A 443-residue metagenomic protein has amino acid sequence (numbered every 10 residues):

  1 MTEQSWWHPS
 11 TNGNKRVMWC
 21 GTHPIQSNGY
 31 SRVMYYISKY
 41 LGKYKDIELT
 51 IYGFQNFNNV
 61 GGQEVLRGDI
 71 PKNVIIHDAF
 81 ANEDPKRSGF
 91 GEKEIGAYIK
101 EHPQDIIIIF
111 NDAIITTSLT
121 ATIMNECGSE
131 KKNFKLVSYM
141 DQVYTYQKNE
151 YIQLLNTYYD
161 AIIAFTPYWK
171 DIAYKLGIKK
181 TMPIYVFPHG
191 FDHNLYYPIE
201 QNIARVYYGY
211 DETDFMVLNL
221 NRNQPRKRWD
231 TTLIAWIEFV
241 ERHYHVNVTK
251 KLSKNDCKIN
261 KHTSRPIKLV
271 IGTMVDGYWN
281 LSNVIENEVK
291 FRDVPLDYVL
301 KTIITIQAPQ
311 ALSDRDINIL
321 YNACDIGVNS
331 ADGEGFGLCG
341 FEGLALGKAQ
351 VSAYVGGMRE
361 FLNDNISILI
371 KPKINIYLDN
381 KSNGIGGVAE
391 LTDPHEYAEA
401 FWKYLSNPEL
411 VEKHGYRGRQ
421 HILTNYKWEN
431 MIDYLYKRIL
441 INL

Functional and structural regions predicted by a protein language model:
M1-E64, H102: N-terminal subdomain of nucleotide-sugar transferases
V17-W19, D211-K227, L233-W236, L269-V270: Conserved donor-binding/catalytic core segment of Leloir-type glycosyltransferases
Y168, G190: Carbohydrate-associated surface elements
Y196-Y210, H245, I285: A short helix/loop element that forms part of the nucleotide-sugar donor recognition site in Leloir-type
T263, S282-I319: Nucleotide-activated donor-binding/catalytic signature segment of Leloir-type glycosyltransferases, i.e., the conserved
D332: Aromatic "clamp/platform" in nucleotide-sugar-dependent glycosyltransferases that forms part of the donor/acceptor
R359-K403: Change "using UDP/GDP/dTDP sugars" to "using nucleotide sugars
E396-E399, K403, L410-T424: A short, well-ordered alpha-helix in the C-terminal region of glycosyltransferases
